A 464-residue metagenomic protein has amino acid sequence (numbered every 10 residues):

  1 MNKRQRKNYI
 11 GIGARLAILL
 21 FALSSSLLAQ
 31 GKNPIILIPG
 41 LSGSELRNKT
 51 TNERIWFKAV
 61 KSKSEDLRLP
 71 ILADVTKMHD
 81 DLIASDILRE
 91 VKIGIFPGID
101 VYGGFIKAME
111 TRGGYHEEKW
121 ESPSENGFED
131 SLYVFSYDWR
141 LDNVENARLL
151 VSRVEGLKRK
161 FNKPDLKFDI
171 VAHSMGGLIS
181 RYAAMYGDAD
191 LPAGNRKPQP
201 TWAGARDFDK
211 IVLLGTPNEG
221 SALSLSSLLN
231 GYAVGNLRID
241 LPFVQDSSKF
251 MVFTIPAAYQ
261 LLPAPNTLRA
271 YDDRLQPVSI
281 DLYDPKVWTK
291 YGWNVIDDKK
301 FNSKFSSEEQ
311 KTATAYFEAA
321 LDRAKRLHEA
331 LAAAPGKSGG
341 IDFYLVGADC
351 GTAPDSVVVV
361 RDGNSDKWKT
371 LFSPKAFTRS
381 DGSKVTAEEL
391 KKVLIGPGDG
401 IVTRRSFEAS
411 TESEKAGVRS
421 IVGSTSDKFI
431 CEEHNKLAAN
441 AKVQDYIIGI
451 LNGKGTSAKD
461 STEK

Functional and structural regions predicted by a protein language model:
M1-G11: N-terminal secretory signal peptides that target proteins for export/translocation
G13-S25: Bacterial N-terminal signal peptides
A29-V171, M175-P263, T267-L282, E388 (+2 more regions): N-terminal non-catalytic accessory region
N52, N126, D272-L275, Y291 (+3 more regions): Intrinsic-disorder/low-complexity loop/linker signature
R274-W288, I296, A333-G339, L345: Serine-hydrolase catalytic core
K299-K464: C-terminal subdomain of alpha/beta-hydrolase-fold enzymes, centered on the catalytic histidine and its supporting
